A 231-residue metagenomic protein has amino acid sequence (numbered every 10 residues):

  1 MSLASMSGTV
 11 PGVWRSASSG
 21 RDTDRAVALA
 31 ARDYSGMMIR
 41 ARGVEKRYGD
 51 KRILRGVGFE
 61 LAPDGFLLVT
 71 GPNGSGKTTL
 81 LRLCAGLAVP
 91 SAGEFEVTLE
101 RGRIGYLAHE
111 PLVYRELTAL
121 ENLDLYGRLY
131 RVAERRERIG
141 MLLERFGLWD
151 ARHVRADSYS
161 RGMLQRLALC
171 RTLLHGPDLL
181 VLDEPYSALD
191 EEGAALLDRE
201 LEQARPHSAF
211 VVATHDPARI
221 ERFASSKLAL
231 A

Functional and structural regions predicted by a protein language model:
I39, L54-G56: Conserved structural motif at the start of ABC-family nucleotide-binding domains
T70-P72: The feature captures the beta-strand-to-loop junction immediately N-terminal to the Walker
A85: Helix-to-loop junction immediately C-terminal to a conserved catalytic motif
D124, E134-A151: Conserved ABC ATPase "signature" region
L169: Hydrophobic anchor residue at the start of the ABC signature
L180-E184: Catalytic Walker B motif of ABC-type/P-loop ATPase nucleotide-binding domains
